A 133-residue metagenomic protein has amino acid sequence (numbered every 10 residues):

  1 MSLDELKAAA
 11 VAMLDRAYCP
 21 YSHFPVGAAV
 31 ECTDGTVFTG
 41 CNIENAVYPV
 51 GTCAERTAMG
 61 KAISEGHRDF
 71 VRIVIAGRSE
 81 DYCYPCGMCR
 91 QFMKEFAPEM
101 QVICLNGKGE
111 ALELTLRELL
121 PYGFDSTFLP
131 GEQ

Functional and structural regions predicted by a protein language model:
M1, F38-T39: Polybasic, low-complexity association/targeting segments
S2-C19, H67-Q133: C-terminal binding/interaction regions
A10, A28-A29, A58, A62: Small-residue (primarily alanine) positions within well-ordered alpha-helices, especially packing/interaction faces
H23-C32: Short beta-strand scaffold segments in enzyme catalytic cores
D34-T36, E44: Alpha-helical ligand/cofactor-binding cores
T36-V37, A111: Hydrophobic "anchor" residues
N42-R56: Compact, glycine-rich, soluble single-domain proteins
C53-V74: Short, solvent-exposed cationic patches
